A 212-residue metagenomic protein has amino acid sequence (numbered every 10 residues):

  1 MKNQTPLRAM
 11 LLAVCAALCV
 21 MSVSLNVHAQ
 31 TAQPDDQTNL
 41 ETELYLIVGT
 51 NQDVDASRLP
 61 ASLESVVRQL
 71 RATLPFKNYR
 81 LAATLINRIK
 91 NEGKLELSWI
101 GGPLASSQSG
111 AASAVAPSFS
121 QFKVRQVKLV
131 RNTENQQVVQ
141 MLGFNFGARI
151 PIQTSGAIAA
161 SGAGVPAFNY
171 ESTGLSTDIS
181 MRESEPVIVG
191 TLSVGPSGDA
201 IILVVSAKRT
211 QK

Functional and structural regions predicted by a protein language model:
M1-A9: N-terminal secretory signal peptides that target proteins for export/translocation
K2, A29-K212: Outer membrane pore-forming secretion/assembly proteins and partners of Gram-negative envelopes
L12-N26: Bacterial N-terminal signal peptides
